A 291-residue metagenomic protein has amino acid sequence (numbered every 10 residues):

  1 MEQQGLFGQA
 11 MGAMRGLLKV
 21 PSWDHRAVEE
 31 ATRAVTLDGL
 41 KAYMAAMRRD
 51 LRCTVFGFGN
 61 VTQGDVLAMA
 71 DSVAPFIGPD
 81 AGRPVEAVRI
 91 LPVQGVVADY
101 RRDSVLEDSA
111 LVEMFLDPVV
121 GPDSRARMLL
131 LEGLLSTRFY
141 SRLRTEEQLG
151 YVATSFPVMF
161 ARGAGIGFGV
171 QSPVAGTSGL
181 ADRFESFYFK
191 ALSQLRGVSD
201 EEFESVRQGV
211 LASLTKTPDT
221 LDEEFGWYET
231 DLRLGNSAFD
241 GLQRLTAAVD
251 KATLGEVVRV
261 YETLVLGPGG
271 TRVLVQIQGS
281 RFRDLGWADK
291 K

Functional and structural regions predicted by a protein language model:
A10, R15, D80-R138: His/Glu-based metal-binding/catalytic segments typifying zinc-dependent metallopeptidases
A13-G16, H25, E29-V35, G39-V73 (+3 more regions): C-terminal regions of mature proteins
H25-A31, R52-G59, D117-V120, R125-L130 (+3 more regions): Second-shell loop/turn segments in exported
L40, V55, E113, L129 (+5 more regions): Buried hydrophobic packing residues in well-ordered domains
Q63-A68, G121-R125, A175-D182, R283-L285: Short, conserved charged micro-motifs
M69-R83: Glycine-centered hinge/linker elements that transmit conformational signals in sensory and ligand-binding systems
A98-E113, R144-I166, A175-F184: A glycine-rich, aromatic-flanked flexible loop/lid motif
L134, R138, R142, V158-P218: M16/insulysin-pitrilysin zinc metalloprotease superfamily fold
